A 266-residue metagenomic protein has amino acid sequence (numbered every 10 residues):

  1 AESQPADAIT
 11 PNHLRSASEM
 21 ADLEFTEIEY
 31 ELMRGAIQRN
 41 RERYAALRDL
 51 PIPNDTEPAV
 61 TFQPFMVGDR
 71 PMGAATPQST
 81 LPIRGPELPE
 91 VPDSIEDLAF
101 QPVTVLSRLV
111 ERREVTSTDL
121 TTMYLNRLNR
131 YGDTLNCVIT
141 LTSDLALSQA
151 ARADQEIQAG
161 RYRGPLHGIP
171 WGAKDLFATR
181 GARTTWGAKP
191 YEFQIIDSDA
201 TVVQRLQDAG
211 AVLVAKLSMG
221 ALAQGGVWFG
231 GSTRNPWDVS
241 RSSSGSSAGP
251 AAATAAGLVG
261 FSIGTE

Functional and structural regions predicted by a protein language model:
A1-S3: N-terminal export signals
E27, L32, I37-G264: Gly/Ser-rich catalytic/binding loops embedded in alpha/beta enzyme cores
